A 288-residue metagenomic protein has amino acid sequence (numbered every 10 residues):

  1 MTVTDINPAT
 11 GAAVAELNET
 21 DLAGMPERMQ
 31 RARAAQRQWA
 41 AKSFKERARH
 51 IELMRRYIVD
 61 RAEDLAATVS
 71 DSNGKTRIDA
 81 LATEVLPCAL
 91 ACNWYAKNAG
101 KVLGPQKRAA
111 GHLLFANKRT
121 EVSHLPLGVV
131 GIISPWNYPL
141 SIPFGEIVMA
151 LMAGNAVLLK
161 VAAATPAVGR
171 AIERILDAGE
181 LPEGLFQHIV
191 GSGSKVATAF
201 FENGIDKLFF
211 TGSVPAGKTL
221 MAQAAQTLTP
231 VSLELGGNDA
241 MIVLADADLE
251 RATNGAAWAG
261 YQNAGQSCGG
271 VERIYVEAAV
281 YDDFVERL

Functional and structural regions predicted by a protein language model:
M1-K118: N-terminal Rossmann-like NAD(P)+-binding subdomain of aldehyde/semialdehyde dehydrogenases
G11, R47, C92, G154 (+5 more regions): Residue-level signal for inorganic ion chemistry
Q106-E183, L228, E250: Conserved small-residue-rich beta-alpha loop and adjacent elements that most often cradle the phosphate/pyrophosphate
R119-T120, Q187-D206: A structured beta-alpha segment of the ubiquitous adenosine-cofactor-binding alpha/beta core
V148, K207-T211: Periplasmic-binding protein-like
N155, K160-A162, V190, T211-G212 (+1 more regions): Short beta->alpha connector loops at strand-helix junctions that form conserved, small/polar/Pro-enriched
K207, P215-L288: ALDH superfamily catalytic-core signature
